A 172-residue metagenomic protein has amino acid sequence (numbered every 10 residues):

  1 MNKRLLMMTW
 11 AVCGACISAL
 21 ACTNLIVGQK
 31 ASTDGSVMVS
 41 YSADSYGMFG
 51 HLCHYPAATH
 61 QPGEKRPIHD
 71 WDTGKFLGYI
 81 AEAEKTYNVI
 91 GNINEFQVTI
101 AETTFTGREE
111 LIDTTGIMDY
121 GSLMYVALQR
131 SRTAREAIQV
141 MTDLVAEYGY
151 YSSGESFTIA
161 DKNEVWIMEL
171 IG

Functional and structural regions predicted by a protein language model:
M1-T9: Bacterial N-terminal signal peptides that target proteins for export
A15-A21: Sec/Tat signal peptide C-region and signal peptidase I cleavage site
C22-Y120, V140-G172: A contiguous strand-loop segment
I112-T114, S122-S131: Second-shell loop/turn segments in exported
